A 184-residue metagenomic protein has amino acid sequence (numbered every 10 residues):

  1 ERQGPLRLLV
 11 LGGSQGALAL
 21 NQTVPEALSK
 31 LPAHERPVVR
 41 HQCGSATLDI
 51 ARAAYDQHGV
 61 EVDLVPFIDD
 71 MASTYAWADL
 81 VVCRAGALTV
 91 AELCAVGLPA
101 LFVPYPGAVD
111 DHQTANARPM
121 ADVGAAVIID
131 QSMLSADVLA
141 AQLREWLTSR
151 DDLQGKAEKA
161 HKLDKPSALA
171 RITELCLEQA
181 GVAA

Functional and structural regions predicted by a protein language model:
E1-V81, T114-R118, D122, I129-V138: Donor-nucleotide binding loops and adjacent catalytic segments primarily of GT-B fold Leloir glycosyltransferases
G13, G44, G86-A87, P104: Short glycine-/small-residue-rich Rossmann-like dinucleotide-binding loops
V65, R84, F102-V103: A short structural motif in glycosyltransferase catalytic domains
A76-A91, L98-P99: Acidic donor-binding loop of glycosyltransferase active sites
E145, K165-A184: C-terminal alpha-helical cap of glycosyltransferases
D152-P166: A short, well-ordered alpha-helix in the C-terminal region of glycosyltransferases
